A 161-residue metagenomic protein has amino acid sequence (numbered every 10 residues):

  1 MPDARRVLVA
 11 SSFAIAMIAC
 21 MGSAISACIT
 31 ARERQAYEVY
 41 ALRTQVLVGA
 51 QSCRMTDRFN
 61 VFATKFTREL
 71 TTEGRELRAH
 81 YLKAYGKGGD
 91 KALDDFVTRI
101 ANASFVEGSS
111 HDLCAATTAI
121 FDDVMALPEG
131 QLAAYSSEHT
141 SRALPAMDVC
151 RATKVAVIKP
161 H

Functional and structural regions predicted by a protein language model:
M1-S12: Bacterial N-terminal signal peptides that target proteins for export
L8, Y40, A156-K159: N-terminal non-cleavable signal-anchor helices
F13-A14, A24-I25: Cleavable N-terminal signal peptides
A19-S23: N-terminal signal peptide c-region/cleavage motif recognized by signal peptidases
A27-V61: Immediate post-signal-peptide N-terminus of mature secreted/exported proteins
F66-H161: Compact alpha-helical subdomains of small soluble proteins
